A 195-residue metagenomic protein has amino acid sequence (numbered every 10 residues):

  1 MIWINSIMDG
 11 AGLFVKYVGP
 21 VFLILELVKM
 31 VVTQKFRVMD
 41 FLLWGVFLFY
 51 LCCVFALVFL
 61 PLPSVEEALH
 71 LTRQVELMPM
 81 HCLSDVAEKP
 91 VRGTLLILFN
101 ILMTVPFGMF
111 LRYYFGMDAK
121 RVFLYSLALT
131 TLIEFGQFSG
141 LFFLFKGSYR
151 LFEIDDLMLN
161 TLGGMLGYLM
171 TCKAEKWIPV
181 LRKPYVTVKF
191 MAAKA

Functional and structural regions predicted by a protein language model:
M1-Y149, M165-A195: Bulky hydrophobic segments
Y149-L162: Individual transmembrane alpha-helices with interfacial aromatic-anchor signatures
